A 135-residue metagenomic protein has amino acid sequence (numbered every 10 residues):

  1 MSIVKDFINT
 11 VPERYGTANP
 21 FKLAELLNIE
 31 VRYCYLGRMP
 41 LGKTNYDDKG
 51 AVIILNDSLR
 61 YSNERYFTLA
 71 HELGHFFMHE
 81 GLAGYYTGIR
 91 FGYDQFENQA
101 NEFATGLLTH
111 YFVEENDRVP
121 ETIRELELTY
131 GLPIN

Functional and structural regions predicted by a protein language model:
M1-N135: Active-site hotspot residues in diverse enzymes, especially metal/ion-binding acidic/histidine motifs
